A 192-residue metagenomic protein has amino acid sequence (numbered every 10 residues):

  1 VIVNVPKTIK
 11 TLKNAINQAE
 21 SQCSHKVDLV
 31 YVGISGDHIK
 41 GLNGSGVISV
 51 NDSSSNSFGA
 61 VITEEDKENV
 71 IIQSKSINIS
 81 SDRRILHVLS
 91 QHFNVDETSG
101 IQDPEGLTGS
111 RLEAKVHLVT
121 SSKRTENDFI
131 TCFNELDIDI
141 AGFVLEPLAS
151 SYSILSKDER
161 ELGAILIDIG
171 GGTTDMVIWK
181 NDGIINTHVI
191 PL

Functional and structural regions predicted by a protein language model:
V1-V30, I34-L166, G183-T187: Nucleotide/phosphate-binding catalytic cleft detector across ATP-hydrolyzing and phosphate-transferring enzymes
T174-I178: Short beta-strand scaffold segments in enzyme catalytic cores
